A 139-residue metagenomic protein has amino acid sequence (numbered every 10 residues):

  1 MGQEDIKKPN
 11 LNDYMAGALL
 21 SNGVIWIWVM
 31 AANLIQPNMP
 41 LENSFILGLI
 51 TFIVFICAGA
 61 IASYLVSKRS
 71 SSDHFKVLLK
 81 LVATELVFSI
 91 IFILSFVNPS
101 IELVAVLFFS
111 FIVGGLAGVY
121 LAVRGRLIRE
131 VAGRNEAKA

Functional and structural regions predicted by a protein language model:
M1-A139: Juxtamembrane/disordered regions of integral membrane proteins
